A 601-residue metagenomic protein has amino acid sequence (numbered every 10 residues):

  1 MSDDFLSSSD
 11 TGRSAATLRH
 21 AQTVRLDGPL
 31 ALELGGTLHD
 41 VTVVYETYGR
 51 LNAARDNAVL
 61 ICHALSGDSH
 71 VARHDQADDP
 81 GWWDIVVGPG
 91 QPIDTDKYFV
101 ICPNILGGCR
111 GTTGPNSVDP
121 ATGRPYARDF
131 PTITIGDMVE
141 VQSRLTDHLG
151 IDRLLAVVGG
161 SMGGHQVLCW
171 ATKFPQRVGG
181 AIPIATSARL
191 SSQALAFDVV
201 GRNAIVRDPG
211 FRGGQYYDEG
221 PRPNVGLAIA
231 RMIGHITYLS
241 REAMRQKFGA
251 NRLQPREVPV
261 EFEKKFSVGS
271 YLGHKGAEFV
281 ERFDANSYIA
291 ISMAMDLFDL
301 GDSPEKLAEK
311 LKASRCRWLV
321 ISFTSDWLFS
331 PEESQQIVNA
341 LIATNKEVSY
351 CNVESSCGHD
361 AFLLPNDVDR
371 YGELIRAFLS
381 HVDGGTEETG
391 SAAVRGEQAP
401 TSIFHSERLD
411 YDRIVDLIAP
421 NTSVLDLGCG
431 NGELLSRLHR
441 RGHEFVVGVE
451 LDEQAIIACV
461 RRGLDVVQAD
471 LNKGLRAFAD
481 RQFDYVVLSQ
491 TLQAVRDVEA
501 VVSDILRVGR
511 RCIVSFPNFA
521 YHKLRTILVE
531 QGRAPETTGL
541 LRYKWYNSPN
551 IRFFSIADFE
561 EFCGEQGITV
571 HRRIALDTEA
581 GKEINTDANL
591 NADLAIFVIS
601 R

Functional and structural regions predicted by a protein language model:
E46, R50-D119: N-terminal cap/lid subdomain of alpha/beta-hydrolase-fold enzymes
P183-E278: Alpha/beta-hydrolase-fold enzymes
V320-S322: Short beta-strand/loop motif that positions the catalytic acidic residue of the alpha/beta-hydrolase fold
C351-S391: Catalytic active-site module of serine/aspartate enzymes centered on a nucleophile-bearing elbow/loop
H405-N421: Conserved alpha-helix/loop element of class I SAM-dependent methyltransferases that forms part of the SAM/SAH-binding
E433, R437-G474: Class I SAM-dependent methyltransferase SAM/SAH-binding core
Y485-R496: A short SAM/SAH-binding and catalytic strip from SAM-dependent methyltransferases
A500-D504, R511-R601: S-adenosyl-L-methionine-dependent methyltransferase catalytic module, highlighting the catalytic core
